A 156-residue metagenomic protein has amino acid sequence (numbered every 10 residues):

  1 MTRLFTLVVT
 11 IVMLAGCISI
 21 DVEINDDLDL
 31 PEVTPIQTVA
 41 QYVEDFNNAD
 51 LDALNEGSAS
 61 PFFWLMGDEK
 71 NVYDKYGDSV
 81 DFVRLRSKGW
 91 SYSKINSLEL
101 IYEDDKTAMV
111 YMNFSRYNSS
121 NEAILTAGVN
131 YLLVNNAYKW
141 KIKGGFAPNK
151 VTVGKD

Functional and structural regions predicted by a protein language model:
L4-L14: Sec-dependent N-terminal signal peptides
C17-L51, E56: Short, low-complexity N-terminal intrinsically disordered segments enriched in polar/charged residues
E23, I124-D156: Short beta-strand edge/turn micro-motifs at domain boundaries
Y42, A53-N55, F62, D78 (+2 more regions): Hydrophobic pocket/interface hotspot
S58, D68-E69, M112-R116, Y131 (+1 more regions): A mature extracytoplasmic/lumenal domain signature
S58, F62-Y73, K88: A short gly/proline-enriched turn/hairpin at secondary-structure junctions
S79-E122: Surface-exposed, charged secondary-structure patches
